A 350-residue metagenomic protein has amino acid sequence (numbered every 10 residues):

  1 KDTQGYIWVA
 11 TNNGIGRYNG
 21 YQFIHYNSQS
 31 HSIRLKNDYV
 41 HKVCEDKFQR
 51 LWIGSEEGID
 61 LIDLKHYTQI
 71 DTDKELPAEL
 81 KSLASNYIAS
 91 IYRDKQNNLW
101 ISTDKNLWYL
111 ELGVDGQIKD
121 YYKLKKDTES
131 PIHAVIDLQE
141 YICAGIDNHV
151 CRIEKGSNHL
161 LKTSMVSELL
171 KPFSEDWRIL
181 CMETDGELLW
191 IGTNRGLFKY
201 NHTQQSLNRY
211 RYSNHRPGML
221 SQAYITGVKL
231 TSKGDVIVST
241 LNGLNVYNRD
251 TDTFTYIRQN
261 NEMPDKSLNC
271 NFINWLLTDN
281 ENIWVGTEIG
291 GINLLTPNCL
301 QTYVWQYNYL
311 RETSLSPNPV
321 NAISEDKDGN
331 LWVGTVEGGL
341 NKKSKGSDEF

Functional and structural regions predicted by a protein language model:
K1-F350: Carboxylate-rich, polar loop motifs that coordinate divalent cations or form catalytic acidic clusters
